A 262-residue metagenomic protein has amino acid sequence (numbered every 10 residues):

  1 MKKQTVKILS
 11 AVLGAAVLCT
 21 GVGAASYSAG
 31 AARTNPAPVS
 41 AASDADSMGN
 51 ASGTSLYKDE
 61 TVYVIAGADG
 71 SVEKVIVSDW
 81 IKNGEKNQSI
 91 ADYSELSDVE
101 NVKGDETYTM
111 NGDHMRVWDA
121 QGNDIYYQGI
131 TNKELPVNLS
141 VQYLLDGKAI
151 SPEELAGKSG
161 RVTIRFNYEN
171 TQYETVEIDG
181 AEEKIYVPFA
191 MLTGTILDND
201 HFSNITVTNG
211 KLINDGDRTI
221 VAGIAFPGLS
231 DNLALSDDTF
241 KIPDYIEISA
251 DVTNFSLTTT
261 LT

Functional and structural regions predicted by a protein language model:
K2-T262: Cytosol-facing boundaries of transmembrane alpha helices in integral membrane proteins
